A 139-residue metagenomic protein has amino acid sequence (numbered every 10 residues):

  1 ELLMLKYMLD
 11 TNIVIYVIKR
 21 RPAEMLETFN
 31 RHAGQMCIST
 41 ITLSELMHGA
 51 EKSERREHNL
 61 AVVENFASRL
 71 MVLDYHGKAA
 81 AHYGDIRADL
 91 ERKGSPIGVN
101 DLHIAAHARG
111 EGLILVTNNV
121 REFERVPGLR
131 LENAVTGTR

Functional and structural regions predicted by a protein language model:
E1-I38, H48-A67, R92, G137-R139: Short, well-structured N-terminal submotif of metal-dependent ribonuclease cores
E1-L5, L70-N118: Active-site neighborhoods of divalent-metal-dependent phosphate/nucleic-acid chemistry enzymes
D10-T11, M25, L46, Y83 (+2 more regions): Generic structural signal for small/hydrophobic residues in well-ordered secondary structure, especially within
I13-V14, T42, A79, I104 (+1 more regions): Alpha-helix capping/helix-boundary segments
V14-I15, S44-M47, L73, E124 (+1 more regions): Nucleotide phosphate-binding site architecture
L43, R56-V63, A80, D101: A general structural signal for well-ordered alpha-helical segments in protein cores
